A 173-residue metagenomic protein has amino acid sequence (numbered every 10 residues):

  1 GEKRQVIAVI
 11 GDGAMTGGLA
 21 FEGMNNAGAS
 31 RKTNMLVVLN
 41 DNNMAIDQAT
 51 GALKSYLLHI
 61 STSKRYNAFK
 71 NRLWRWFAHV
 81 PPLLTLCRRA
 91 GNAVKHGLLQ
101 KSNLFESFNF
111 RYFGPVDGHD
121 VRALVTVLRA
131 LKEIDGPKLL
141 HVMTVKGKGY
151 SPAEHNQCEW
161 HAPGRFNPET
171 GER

Functional and structural regions predicted by a protein language model:
G1-N40: Thiamine diphosphate
N42-R173: Long, well-ordered, tryptophan-enriched scaffold segments
